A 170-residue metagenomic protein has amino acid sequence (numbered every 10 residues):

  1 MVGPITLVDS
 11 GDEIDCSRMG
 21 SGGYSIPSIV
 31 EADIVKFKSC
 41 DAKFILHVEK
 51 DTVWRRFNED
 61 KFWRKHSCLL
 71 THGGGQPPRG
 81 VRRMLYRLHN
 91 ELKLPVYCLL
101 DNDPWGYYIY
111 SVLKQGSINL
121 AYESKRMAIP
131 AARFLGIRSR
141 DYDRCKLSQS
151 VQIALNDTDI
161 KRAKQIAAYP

Functional and structural regions predicted by a protein language model:
M1-P95, P104-P170: Nucleic-acid enzyme cleavage-core boundary/entry regions
